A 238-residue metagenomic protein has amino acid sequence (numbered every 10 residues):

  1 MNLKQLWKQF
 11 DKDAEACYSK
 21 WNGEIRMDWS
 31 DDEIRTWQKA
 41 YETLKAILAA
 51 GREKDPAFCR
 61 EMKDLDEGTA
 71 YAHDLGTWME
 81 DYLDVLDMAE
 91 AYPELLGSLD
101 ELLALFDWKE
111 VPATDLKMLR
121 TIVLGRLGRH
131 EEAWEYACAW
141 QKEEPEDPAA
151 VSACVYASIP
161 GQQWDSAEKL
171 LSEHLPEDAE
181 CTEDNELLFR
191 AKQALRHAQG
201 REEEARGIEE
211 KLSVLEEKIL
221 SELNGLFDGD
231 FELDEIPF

Functional and structural regions predicted by a protein language model:
M1-E53: N-terminal alpha-helical scaffold/docking segments in eukaryotic complex subunits
M1-K4, A46-H73, M88-A89, L103-A113 (+1 more regions): Flexible helix-coil transition and linker loops at the boundaries of alpha-helical arrays
K4-R26, R60, T69-M88, V111-I122 (+1 more regions): Amphipathic alpha-helical repeat scaffolds of TPR domains
R26-W37, Y92-P93, H130, W164 (+1 more regions): TPR-repeat structural position
S30, W37-L44, L99-L103, A137 (+2 more regions): Inward-facing hydrophobic residues that define packing positions of alpha-helical scaffold repeats
Y41-A49, K169-E180, Q193-L220: TPR/TPR-like (Sel1-like) alpha-helical repeat modules
D64-W78, Y82, R126-E131, Q162-L170 (+2 more regions): Alpha-helical linker/edge segments of TPR/alpha-solenoid repeat scaffolds and analogous pre-/post-domain helices
A72-E180: Alpha-helical adaptor scaffolds
